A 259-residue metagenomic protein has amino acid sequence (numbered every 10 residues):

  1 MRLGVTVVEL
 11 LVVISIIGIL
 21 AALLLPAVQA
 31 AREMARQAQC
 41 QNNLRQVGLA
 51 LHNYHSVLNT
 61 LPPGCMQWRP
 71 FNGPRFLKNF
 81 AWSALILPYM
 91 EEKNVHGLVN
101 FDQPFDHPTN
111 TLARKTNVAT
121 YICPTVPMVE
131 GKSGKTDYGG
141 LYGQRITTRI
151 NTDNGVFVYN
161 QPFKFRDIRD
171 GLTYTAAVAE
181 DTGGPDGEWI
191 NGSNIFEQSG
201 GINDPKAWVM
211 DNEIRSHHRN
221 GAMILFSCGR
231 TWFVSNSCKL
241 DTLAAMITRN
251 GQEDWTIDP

Functional and structural regions predicted by a protein language model:
R2-R36, Q46: N-terminal single-pass transmembrane signal-anchor helix
I19, L23, M34-P259: Surface-exposed loop/linker segments characteristic of extracytoplasmic
